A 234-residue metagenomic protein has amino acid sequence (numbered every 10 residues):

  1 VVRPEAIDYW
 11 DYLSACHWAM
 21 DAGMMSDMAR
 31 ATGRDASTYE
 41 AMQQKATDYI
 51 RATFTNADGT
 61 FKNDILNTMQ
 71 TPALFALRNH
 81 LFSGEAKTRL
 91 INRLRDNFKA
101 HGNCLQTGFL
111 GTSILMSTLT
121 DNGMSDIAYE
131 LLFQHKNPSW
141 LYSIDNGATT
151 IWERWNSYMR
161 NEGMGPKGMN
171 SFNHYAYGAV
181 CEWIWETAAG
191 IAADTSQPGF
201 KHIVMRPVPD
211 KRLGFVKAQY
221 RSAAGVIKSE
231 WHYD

Functional and structural regions predicted by a protein language model:
V1-S117: The feature captures the catalytic groove of carbohydrate-active enzymes
A29, Y39-A41, K45, D126-D234: Non-catalytic C-terminal accessory modules of carbohydrate-active enzymes
